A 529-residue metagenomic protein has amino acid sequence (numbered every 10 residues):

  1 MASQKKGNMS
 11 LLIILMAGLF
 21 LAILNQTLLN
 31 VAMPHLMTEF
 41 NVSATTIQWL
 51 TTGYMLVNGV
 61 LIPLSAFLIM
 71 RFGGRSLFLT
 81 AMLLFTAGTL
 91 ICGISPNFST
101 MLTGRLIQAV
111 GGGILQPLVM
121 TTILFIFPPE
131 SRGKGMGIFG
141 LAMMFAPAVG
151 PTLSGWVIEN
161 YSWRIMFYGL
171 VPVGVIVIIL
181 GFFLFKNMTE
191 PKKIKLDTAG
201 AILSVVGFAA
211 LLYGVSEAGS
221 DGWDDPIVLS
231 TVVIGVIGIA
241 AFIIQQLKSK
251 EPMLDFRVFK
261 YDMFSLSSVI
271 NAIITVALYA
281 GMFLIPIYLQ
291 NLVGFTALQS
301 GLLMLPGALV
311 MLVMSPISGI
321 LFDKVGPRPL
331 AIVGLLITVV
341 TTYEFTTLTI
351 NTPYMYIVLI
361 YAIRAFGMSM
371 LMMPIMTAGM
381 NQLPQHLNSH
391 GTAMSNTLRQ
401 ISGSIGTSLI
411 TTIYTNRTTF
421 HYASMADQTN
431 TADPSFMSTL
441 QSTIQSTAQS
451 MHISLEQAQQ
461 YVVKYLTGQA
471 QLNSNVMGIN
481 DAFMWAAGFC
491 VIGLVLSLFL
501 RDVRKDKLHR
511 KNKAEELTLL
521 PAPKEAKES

Functional and structural regions predicted by a protein language model:
G7-M70, S99-L102, I107, G140-A142 (+6 more regions): Transmembrane core module of solute transporters
V31, P63-L64, L118, A148 (+6 more regions): Residue-level hotspots within transmembrane alpha-helices of multi-pass secondary transporters
M55, I62-G200, P226: Helix-loop-helix hairpins in multi-pass membrane proteins, especially solute transporters
L90-I94, I178-F183, A240-I244, Y343-T346 (+3 more regions): Membrane-embedded alpha-helical segments of multi-pass transporters/permeases
M136-I138, M143-V149, G155, I357-Q441: Small-residue-rich alpha-helical segments with characteristic i,i+4
F167-F182, T231-G235, F483-L498: Symmetry-related core transmembrane helices of the 12-TM Major Facilitator Superfamily/SLC fold
I179-T198, I244-M253, F420, F499-H509: Helix-loop junctions on the cytosolic side of multi-pass membrane transporters, especially the intracellular loop
I401-D502, K507-S529: Hydrophobic transmembrane architecture of multi-pass small-molecule transporters
